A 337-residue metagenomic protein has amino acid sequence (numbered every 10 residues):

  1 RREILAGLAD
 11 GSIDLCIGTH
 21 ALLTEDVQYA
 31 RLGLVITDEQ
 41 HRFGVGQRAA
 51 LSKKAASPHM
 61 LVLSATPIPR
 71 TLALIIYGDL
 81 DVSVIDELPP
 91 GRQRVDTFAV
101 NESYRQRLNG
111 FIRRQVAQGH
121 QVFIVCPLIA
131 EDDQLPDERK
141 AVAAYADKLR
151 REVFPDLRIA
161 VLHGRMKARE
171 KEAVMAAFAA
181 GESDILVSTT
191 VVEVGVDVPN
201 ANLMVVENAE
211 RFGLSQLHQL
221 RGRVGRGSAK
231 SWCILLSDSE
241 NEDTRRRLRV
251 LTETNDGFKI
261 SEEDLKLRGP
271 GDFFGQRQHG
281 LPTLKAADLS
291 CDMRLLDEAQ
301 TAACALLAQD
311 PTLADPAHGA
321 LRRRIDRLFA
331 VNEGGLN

Functional and structural regions predicted by a protein language model:
R1-R249, Q309-T312, N337: Inter-lobe coupling/hinge segments of SF2-like helicase ATPases
W232, E240-N337: C-terminal accessory region of SF2 helicases/translocases
